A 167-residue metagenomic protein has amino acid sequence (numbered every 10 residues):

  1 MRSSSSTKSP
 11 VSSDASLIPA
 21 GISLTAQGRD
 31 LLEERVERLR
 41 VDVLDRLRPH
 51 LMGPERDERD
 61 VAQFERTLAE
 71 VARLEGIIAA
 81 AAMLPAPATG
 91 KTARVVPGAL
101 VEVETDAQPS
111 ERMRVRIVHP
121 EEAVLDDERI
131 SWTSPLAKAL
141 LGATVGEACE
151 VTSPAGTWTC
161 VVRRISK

Functional and structural regions predicted by a protein language model:
M1-I77: Helix-rich terminal scaffold detector
R48, V161-V162: Sparse recognition of residues in long alpha-helices and their boundaries
G76-A86: Interdomain regulatory linker/hinge segments that flank or connect interaction modules in polarity/junction/synaptic
L84-P85, T89-C160: Non-DNA-binding regulatory cores of transcription-related proteins, predominantly C-terminal effector-binding
R164-K167: Short hydrophobic/aromatic patches at helix-to-coil boundaries
